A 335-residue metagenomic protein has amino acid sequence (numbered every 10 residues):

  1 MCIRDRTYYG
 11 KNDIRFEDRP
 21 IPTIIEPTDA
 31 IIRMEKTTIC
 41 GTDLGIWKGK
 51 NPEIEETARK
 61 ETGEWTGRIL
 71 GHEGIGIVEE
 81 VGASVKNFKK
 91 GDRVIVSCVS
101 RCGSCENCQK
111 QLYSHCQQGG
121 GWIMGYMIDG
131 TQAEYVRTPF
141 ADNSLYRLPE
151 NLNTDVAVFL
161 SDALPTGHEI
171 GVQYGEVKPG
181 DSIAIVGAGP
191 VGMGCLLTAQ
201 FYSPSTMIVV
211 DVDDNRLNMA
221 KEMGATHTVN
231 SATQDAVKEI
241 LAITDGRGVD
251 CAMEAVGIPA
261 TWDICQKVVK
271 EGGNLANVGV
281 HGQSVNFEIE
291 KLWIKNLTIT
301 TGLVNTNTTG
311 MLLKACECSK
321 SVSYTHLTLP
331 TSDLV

Functional and structural regions predicted by a protein language model:
M1-D5, T325-T331: Conserved small/polar residues in nucleotide/adenosyl-binding loops
P22-T38, P52-E106, P149-N151: Glycine-rich beta-strand-centered segment in the early N-terminal region that forms part of a ligand/cofactor-binding
G45-P52: Short Gly/aromatic-enriched secondary-structure transition segments
K60-G67, H72, C102-V186: NAD(P)H dinucleotide-binding glycine-rich loop of Rossmann-like/cofactor-binding domains, especially the beta1-alpha1
G67, V156, A184-A188, V209-V210 (+4 more regions): Glycine- and other small-residue-rich loops at beta-strand/loop junctions that grip anionic moieties
E150-Q234, K238: Mid-domain Rossmann-like dinucleotide-binding core that forms the NAD(H)/NADP(H) cofactor-binding site
G175-K178, V191, N218-T298: Glycine-rich cofactor phosphate-binding loops and adjacent beta1-alpha1 units of small-molecule cofactor enzyme domains
A242, V280-L327: C-terminal substrate-binding/catalytic core of Rossmann-like NAD(P)-dependent dehydrogenases/reductases
